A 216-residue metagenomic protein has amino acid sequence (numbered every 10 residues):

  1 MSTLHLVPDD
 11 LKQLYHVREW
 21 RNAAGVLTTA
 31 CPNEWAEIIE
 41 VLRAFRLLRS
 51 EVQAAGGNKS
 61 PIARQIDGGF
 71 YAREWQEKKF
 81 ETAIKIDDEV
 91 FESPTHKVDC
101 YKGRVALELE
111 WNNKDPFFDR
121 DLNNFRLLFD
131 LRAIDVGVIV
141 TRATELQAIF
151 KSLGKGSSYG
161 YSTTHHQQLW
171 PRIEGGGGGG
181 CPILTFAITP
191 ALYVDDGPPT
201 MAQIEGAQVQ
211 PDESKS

Functional and structural regions predicted by a protein language model:
M1-G69, I204-S216: Nuclease-adjacent, charged terminal/linker segments that flank catalytic cores
V52-A54, R64-G103, P116-N123, D130: Active-site metal-binding core of divalent-cation-utilizing nuclease and nuclease-like domains
Y101-E108, G137: Glycine-rich, often proline-containing surface loops adjacent to acidic residues and nearby aromatics that form
R104, W111-N113, T189: Short, flexible loop/turn elements at secondary-structure junctions
E108-F117, L146: Short beta-strand-loop-alpha-helix junction that forms the active-site gateway of nucleic-acid-processing nucleases
L128-I134, E174-G178: Arginine/glycine-rich "motif VI" loop of SF2 helicases in the C-terminal RecA-like domain
A133-A143: Conserved beta-strand signature within the Rossmann-like core of class I S-adenosyl-L-methionine
A143-S216: Domain-level recognition of nuclease-like catalytic cores that cleave nucleotide substrates
